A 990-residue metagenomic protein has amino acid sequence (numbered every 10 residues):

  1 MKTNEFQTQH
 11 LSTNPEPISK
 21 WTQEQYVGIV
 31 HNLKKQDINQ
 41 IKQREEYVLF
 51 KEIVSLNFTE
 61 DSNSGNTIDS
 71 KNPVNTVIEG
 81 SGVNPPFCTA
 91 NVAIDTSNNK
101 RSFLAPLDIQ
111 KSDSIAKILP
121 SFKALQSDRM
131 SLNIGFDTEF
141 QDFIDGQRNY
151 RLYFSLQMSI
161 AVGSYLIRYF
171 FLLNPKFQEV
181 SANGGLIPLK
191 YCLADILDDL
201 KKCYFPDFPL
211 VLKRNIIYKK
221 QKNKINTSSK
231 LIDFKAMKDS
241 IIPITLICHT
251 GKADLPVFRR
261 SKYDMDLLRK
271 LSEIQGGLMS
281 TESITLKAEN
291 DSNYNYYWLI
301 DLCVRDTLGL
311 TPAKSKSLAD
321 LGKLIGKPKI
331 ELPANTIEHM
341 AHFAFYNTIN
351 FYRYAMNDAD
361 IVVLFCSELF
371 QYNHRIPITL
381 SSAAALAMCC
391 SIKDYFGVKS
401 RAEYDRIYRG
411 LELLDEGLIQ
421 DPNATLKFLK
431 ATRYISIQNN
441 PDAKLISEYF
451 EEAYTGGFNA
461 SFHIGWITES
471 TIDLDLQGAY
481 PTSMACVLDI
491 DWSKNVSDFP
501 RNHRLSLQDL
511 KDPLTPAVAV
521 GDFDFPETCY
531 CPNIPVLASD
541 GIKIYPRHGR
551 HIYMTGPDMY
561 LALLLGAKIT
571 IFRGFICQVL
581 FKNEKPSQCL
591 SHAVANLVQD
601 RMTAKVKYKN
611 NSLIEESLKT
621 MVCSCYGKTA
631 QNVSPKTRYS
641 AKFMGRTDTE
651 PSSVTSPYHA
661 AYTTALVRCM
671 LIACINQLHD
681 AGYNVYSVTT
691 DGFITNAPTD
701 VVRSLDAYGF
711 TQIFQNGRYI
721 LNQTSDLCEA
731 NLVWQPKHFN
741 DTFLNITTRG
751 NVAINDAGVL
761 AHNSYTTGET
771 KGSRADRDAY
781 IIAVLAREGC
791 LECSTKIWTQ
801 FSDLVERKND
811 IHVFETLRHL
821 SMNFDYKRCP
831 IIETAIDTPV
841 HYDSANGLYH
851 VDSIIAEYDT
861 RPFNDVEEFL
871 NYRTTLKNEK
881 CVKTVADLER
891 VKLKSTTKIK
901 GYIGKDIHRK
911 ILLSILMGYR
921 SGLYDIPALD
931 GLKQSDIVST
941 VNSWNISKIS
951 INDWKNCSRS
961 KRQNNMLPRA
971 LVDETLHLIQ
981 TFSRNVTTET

Functional and structural regions predicted by a protein language model:
K2-T138: N-terminal accessory regions of nucleic-acid-interacting proteins
S112-L132, F234-D239, F450-I472, N676-D680: A short acidic-Thr-Gly-centered motif at the start of a beta-strand
L125-S159: Gly/Thr-rich phosphate-binding beta-strand-loop-beta motif of the actin/hexokinase/Hsp70
G135-D137, V304, T471-L474, Y480: Short hydrophobic beta-strand that contains or immediately precedes a catalytic carboxylate
G163-H339, R353-N357, I361: Conserved DEDDh/DEDDy metal-dependent 3′-5′ exonuclease domain
L255-D264, Q477-W492: Short active-site loop/helix that positions an aromatic residue
D358-A359, D473-G478, V622, G682-A697: Catalytic palm active-site di-aspartate
N373-H463, C529, I534, I542 (+2 more regions): C-terminal, non-catalytic extensions of nucleic-acid polymerases
